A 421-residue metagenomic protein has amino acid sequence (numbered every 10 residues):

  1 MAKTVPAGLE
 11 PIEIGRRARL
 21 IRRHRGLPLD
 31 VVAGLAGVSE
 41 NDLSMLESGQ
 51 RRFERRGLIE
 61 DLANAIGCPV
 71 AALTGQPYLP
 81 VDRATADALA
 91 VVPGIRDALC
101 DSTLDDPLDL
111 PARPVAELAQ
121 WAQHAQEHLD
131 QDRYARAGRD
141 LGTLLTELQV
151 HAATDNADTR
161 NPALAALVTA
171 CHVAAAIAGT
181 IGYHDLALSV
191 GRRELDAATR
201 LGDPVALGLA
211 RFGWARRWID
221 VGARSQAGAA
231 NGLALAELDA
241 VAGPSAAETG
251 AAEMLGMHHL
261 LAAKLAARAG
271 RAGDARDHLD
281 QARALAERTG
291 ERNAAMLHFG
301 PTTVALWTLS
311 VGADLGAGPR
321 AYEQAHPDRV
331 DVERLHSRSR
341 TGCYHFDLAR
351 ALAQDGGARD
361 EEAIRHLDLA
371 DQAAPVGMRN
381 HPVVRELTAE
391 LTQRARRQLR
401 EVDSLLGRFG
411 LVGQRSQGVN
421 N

Functional and structural regions predicted by a protein language model:
M1-R25: A short, Lys/Arg-rich alpha-helix, primarily the initiator
K3-P6, E10, P111, V115-N421: Conserved binding/catalytic microenvironments
A18, L29-A33, L43-E47, L73: Conserved hydrophobic/aromatic packing and binding residues within compact polymer-binding modules
R22, A33, A63: The alpha-helix within a helix-turn-helix
G37, G57-A72: DNA major-groove recognition helix of helix-turn-helix/homeodomain DNA-binding modules
G37-F53, D61, Y78: Recognition helix of helix-turn-helix/homeodomain-like DNA-binding domains that insert into the DNA major groove
G67-D82, V304: Short C-terminal boundary/hinge segments that cap the last helix of small helical domains
G75-S102: Short, charged recognition helix plus adjacent turn of helix-turn-helix-like nucleic-acid-binding domains
